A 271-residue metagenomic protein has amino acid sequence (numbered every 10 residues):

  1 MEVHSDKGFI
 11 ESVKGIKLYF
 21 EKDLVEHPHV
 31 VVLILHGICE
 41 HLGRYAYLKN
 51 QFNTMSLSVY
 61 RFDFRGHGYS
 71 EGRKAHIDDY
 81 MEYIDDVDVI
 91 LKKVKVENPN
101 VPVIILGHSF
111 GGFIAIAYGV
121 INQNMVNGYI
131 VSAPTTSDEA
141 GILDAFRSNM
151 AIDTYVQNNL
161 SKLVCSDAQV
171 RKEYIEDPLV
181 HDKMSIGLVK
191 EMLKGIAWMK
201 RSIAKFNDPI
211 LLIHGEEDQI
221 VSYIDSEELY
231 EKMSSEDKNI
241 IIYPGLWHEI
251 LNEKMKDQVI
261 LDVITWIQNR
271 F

Functional and structural regions predicted by a protein language model:
M1-V25: N-terminal cap/lid segment of alpha/beta-hydrolase-fold proteins
H29, G37-E40: Active-site glycine-rich loops that stabilize anionic/oxyanionic intermediates across multiple enzyme folds
C39-H41, G68-N98: Catalytic nucleophile-loop/oxyanion-hole region of alpha/beta-hydrolase and closely related hydrolase-like folds
R44, K49-G72: Conserved alpha/beta-hydrolase
I130-E139: Active-site nucleophile loop of the alpha/beta-hydrolase fold
F206, L212-H214, D218: Short beta-strand/loop motif that positions the catalytic acidic residue of the alpha/beta-hydrolase fold
D208, S222-E231: Short alpha-helix in the alpha/beta-hydrolase fold that links the catalytic acid
N239-F271: Catalytic active-site module of serine/aspartate enzymes centered on a nucleophile-bearing elbow/loop
